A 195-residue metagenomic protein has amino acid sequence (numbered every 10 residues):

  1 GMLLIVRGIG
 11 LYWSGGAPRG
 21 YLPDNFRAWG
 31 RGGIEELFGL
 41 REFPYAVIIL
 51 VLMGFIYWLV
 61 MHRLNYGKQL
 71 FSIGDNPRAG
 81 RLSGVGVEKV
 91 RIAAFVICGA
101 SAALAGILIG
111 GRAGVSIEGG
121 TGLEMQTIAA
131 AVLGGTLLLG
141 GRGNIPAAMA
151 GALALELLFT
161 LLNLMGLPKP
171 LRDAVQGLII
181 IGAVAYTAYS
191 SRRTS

Functional and structural regions predicted by a protein language model:
G1-Q69, V90-I92, R112-G120, L164 (+1 more regions): Transmembrane helix-bundle core of multi-pass membrane transporters and related energy-transducing complexes
L3-G10, A46-W58, F95-A105, A131-T136 (+2 more regions): Hydrophobic core segments of alpha-helical transmembrane domains in multi-pass membrane transport and ion-translocation
P18, A102-G111: Membrane-interface helix-cap regions at the ends of transmembrane helices in multi-pass membrane proteins
Y66-R91: Short cytoplasmic-facing helical segments at TM-TM junctions of multi-pass membrane proteins
L82-K89, L158-S195: Cytosolic-side transmembrane-helix boundaries in multi-pass membrane proteins
F95-V96, A102, R112-Q176: Transmembrane alpha-helical segments in multi-pass inner-membrane proteins
